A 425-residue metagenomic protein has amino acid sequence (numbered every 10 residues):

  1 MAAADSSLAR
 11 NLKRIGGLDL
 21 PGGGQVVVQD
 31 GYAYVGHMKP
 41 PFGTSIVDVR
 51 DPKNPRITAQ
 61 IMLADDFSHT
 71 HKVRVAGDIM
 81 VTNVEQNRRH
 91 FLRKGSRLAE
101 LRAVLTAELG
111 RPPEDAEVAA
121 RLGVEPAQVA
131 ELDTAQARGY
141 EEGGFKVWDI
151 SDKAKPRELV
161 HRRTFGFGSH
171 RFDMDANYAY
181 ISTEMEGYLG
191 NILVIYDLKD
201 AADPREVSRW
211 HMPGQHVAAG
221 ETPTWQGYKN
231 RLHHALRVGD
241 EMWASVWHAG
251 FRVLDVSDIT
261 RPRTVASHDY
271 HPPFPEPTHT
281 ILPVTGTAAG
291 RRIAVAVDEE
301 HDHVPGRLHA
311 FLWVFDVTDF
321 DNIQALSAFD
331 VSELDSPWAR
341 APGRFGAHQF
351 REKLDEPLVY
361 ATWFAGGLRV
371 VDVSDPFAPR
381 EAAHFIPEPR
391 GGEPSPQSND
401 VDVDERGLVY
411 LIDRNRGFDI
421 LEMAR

Functional and structural regions predicted by a protein language model:
M1-R111, A116-R425: Feature marking well-ordered beta-strand scaffolds used for ligand recognition
